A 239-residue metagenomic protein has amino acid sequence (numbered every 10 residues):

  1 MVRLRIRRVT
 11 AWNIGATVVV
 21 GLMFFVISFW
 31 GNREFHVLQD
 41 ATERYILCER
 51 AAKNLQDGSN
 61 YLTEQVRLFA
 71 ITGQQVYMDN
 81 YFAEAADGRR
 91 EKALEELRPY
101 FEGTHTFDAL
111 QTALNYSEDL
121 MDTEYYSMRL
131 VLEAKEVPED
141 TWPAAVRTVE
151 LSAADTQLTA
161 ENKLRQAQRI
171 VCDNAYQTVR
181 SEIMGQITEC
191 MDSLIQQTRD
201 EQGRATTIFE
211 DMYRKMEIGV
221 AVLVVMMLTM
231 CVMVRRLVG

Functional and structural regions predicted by a protein language model:
M1-R5: Short, Lys/Arg-rich, polar N-terminal cytosolic tail immediately upstream of the first transmembrane signal-anchor
T10-Y61, Y100-Y116, I208, M212: Amphipathic alpha-helical segments and their boundaries
W12-N13, T206-M226, M230: N-terminal membrane-entry
G21-F24, D119-D122, L223, M227-M230: Helical transmembrane-bundle signal
F29-A41, V131-K135, S152-M216: Juxtamembrane amphipathic/coiled-coil helical coupling segments that flank and transmit signals to/from transmembrane
R44-A70, G88, L110, S117-L120 (+2 more regions): N-terminal alpha-helical signal peptides/signal-anchor transmembrane segments
Q75-I170: Heptad-repeat alpha-helical coiled-coil/4-helix-bundle sensor or tether segments in soluble regions
C231-G239: Cytoplasmic juxtamembrane amphipathic helix immediately C-terminal to a transmembrane segment
